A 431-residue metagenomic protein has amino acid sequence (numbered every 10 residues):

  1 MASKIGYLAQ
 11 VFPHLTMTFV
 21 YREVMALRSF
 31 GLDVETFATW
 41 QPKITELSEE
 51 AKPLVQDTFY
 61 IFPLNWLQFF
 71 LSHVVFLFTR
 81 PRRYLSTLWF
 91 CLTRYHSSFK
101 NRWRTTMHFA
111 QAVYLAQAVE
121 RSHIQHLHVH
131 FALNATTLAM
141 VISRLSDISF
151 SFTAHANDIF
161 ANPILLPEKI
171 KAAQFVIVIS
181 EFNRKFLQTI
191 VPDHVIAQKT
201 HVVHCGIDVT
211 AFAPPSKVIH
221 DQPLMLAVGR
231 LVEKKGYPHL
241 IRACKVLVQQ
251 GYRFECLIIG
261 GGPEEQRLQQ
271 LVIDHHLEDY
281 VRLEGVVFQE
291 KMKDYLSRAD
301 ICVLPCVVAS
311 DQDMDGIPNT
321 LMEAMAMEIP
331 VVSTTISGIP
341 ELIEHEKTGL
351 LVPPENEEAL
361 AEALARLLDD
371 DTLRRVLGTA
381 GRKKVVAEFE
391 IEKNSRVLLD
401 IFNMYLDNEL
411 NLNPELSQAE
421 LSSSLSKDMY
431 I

Functional and structural regions predicted by a protein language model:
V20, L27, M225, L240-A243 (+3 more regions): A structural motif in glycosyltransferase catalytic domains
F182, G206: Carbohydrate-associated surface elements
S216-K245, L257: Conserved donor-binding/catalytic core segment of Leloir-type glycosyltransferases
I259, Q266-E290: Nucleotide-activated donor-binding/catalytic signature segment of Leloir-type glycosyltransferases, i.e., the conserved
V286-V287, D294-A299: Short alpha-helical donor nucleotide-sugar binding micro-motif in glycosyltransferases
S297-Q312, I329: Acidic donor-binding loop of glycosyltransferase active sites
L321, A326, P330-S333, I343: Short hydrophobic beta-strand element within catalytic cores of glycosyltransferases and related nucleotide-activated
L342-E346, L350-E357, R366-T372, A387: Conserved acidic donor-binding segment of nucleotide-sugar-dependent glycosyltransferases
